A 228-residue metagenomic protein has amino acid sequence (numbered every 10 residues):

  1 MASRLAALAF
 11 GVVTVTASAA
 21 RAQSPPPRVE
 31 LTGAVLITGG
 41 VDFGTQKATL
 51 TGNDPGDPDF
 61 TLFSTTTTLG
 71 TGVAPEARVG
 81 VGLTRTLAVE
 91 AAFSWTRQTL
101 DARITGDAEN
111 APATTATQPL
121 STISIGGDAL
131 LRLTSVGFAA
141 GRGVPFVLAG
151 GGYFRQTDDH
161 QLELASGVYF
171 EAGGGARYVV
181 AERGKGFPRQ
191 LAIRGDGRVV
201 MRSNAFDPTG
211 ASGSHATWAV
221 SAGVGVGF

Functional and structural regions predicted by a protein language model:
M1-P27: Cleavable N-terminal export/targeting peptides
R21-V81: Short glycine/proline- and aromatic-enriched beta-strand/turn motifs that initiate or cap beta-hairpins
Q23-S24, G39, R78-F170, A181-K185: Gram-negative (and chloroplast) outer-membrane scaffold detector with strong preference for beta-barrel transmembrane
E30, E76, G126-L130, E171-G173 (+1 more regions): Membrane-embedded beta-strand positions in outer-membrane beta-barrel channels/transporters
A34-G40, S94-T96, G150-F154, R198-R202 (+1 more regions): Outer-membrane beta-barrel pore domains and translocons
D57-S64, E109-T114, Q156-D158, A205-D207: Extracytoplasmic loops and strand-loop junctions of Gram-negative outer membrane beta-barrel proteins
Q98, R177-F228: Predominantly the C-terminal beta-signal and adjacent terminal strand-loop region of outer-membrane beta-barrel
